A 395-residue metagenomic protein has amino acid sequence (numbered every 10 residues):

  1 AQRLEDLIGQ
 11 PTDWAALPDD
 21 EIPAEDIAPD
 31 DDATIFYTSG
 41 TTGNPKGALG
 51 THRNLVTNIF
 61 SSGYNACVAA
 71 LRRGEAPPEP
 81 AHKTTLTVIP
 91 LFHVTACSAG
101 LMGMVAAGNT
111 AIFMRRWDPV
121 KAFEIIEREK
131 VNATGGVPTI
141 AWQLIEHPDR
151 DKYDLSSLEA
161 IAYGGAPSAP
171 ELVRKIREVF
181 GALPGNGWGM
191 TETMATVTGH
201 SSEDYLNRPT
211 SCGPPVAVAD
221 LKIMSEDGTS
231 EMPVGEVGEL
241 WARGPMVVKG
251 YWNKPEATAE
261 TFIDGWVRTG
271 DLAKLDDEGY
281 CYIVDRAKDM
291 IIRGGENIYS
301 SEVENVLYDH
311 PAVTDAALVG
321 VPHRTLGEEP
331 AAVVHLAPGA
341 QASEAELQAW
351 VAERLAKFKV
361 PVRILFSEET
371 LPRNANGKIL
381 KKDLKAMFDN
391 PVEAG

Functional and structural regions predicted by a protein language model:
A1-D13, P338-A340: Structural core segment of the AMP-binding/adenylate-forming
T12-Y37, N44, P77-T84: Conserved pre-ATP/AMP-binding loop-to-beta segment of ANL
V56-T84, F92-N132, H147: Conserved AMP-binding/adenylation subdomain of ANL enzymes
V88-H93, A166: Conserved AMP-binding
A106-N109, F123, R128-G136, I145-N207 (+2 more regions): Gly/Ser/Thr-rich phosphate-binding loop
T134, G244, K249-G250, A257-E260 (+4 more regions): AMP-binding/adenylate-forming catalytic core of the ANL superfamily
P214-V218, T229-T261, E296-I298: Conserved ATP/PPi-binding loop(s) of AMP-dependent carboxylate-activating enzymes
K222-W241, D277-E278, A340-E344, L380: Conserved beta-loop-beta connector loops within the AMP-binding
